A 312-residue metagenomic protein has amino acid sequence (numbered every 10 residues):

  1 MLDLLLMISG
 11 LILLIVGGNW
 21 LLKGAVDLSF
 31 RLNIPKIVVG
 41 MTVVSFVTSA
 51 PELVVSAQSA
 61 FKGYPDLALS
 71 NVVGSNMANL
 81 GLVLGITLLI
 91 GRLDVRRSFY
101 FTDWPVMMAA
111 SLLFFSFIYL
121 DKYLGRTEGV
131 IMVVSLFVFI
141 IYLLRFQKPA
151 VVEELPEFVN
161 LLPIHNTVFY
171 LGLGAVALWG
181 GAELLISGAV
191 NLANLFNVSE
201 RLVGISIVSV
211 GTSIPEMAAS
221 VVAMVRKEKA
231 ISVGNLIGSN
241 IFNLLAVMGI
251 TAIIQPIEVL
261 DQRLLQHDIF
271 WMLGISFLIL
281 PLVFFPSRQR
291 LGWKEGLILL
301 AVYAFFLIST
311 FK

Functional and structural regions predicted by a protein language model:
M1-K312: Hydrophobic alpha-helical segments, chiefly the membrane-spanning helices and signal/signal-anchor peptides
